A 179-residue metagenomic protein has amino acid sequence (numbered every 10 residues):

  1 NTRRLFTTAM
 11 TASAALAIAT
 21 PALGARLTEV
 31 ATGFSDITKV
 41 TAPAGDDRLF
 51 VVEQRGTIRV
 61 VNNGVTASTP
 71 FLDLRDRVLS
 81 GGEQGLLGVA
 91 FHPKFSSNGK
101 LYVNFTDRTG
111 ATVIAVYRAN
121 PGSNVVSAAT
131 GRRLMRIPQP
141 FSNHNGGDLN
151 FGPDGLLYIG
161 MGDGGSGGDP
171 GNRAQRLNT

Functional and structural regions predicted by a protein language model:
N1-M10: Bacterial N-terminal signal peptides that target proteins for export
A19-T20: N-terminal signal peptide c-region/cleavage motif recognized by signal peptidases
L23-G168: Acidic, Gly/Ser/Thr-rich repeat motifs that build Ca2+-stabilized beta-propeller blades
A111, L177-N178: A structural signal for well-ordered alpha-helical scaffolds and beta->alpha junctions
S166-L177: Acidic/polar, solvent-exposed loop segments in beta-strand-rich repeat domains
